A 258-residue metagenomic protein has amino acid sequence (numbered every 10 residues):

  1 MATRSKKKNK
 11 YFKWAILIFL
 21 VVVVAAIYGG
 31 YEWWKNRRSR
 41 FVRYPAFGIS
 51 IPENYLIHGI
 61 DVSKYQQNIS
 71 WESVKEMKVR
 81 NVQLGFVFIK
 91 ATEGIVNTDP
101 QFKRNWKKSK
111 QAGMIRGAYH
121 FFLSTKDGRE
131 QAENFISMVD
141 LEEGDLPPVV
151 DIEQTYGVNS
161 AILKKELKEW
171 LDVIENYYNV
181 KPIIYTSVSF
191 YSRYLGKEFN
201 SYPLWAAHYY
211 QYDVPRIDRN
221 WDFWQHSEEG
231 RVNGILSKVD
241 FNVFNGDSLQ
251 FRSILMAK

Functional and structural regions predicted by a protein language model:
M1-F12: N-terminal Lys/Arg-rich, disordered targeting/topogenic segments
K13-E32: Hydrophobic membrane-insertion alpha-helices, especially the h-region of bacterial N-terminal signal peptides
R38-R40, Y44-A46, P52-S73, V79 (+3 more regions): Substrate-binding cleft of extracellular glycoside hydrolase catalytic domains
P45-Q66, F199-K258: Functionally critical loop-and-helix segments that line ligand-binding/catalytic clefts of soluble enzyme domains
W71, W106, W170, W205 (+1 more regions): Tryptophan-centered motif/residue detector
V96, T125, Y191, D213 (+1 more regions): Flexible, glycine-rich phosphate/dinucleotide-binding loops and adjacent beta-alpha linkers at cofactor/substrate
Q131-E142, A161-V173, Y191-S201, W224-D240: Short secondary-structure transition/capping segments
P147-I217: Catalytic domains of cell-wall/extracellular-matrix polysaccharide-remodeling enzymes, centered on de-N-acetylation
